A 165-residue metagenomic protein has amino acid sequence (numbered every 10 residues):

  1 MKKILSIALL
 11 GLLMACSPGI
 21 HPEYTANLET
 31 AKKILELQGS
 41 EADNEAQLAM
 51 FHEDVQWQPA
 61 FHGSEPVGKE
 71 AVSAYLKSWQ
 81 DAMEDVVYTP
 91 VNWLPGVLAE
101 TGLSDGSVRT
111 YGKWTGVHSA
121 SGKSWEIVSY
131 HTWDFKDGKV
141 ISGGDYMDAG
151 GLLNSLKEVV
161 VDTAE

Functional and structural regions predicted by a protein language model:
M1-M14: Sec-dependent bacterial lipoprotein signal peptides
C16-E165: C-terminal and inter-domain tail/linker signature
